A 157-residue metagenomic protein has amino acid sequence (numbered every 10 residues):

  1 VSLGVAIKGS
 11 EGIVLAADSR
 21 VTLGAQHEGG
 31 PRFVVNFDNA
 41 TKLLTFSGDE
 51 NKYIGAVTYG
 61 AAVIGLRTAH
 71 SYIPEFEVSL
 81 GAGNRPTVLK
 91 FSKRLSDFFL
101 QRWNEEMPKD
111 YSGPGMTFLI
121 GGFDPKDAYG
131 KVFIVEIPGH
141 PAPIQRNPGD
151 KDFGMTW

Functional and structural regions predicted by a protein language model:
V1-W157: N-terminal nucleophile
